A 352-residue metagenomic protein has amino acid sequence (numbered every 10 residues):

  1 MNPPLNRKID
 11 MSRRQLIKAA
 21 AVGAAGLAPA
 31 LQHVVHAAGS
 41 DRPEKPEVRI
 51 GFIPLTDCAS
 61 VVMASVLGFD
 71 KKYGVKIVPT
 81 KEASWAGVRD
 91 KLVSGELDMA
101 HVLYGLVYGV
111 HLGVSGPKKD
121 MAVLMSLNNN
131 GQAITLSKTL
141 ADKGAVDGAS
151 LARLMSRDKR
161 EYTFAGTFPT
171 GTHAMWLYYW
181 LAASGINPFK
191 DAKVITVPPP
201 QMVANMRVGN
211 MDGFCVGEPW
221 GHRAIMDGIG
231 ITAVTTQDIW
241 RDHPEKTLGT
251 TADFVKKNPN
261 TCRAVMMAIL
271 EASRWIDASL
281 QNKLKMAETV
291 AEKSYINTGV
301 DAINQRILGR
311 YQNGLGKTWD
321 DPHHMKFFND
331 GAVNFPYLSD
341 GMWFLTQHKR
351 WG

Functional and structural regions predicted by a protein language model:
M1-Q15, P29: N-terminal secretory signal peptides
Q15-A37: N-terminal export signals
A38-T196, V208-I225, I229-D242: Short, glycine-/small- and polar/acidic-enriched structural segments that line small-molecule recognition paths
I134-T135, T247-T250, F254-V255: Short glycine- and hydrophobic/aromatic-rich loop-to-beta-strand nucleating segment in the catalytic cores
P199-P200: Functional cores that coordinate and move charged inorganic groups
D242-H243, K285: Short gly/pro-enriched beta-turn/loop segments at secondary-structure junctions
K257-G352: Secondary-structure end/capping motifs
